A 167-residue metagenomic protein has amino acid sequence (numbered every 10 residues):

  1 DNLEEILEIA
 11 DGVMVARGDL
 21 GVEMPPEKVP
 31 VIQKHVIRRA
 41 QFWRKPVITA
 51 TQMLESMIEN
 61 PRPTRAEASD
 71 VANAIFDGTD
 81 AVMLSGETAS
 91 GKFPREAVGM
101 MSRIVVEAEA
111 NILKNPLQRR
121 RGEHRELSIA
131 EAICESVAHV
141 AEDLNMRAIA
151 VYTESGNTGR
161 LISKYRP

Functional and structural regions predicted by a protein language model:
D1-P167: Non-catalytic helical/linker scaffolds that mediate oligomerization, partner binding, and domain coupling around large
